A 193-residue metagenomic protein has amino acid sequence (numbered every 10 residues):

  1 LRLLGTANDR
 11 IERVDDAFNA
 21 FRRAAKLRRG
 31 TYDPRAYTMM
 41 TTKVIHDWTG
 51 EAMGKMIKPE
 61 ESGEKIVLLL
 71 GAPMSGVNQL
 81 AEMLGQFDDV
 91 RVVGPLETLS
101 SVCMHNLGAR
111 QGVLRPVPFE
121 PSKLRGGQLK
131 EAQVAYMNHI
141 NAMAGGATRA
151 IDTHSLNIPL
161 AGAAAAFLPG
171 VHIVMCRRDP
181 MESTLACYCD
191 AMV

Functional and structural regions predicted by a protein language model:
L1-M143: Alpha-helical solenoid repeat scaffolds of the TPR/TPR-like class and their adjacent stem/linker regions that mediate
V93, T98-L99, C103-R125, A144-V193: PAPS-dependent sulfotransferase catalytic domain
